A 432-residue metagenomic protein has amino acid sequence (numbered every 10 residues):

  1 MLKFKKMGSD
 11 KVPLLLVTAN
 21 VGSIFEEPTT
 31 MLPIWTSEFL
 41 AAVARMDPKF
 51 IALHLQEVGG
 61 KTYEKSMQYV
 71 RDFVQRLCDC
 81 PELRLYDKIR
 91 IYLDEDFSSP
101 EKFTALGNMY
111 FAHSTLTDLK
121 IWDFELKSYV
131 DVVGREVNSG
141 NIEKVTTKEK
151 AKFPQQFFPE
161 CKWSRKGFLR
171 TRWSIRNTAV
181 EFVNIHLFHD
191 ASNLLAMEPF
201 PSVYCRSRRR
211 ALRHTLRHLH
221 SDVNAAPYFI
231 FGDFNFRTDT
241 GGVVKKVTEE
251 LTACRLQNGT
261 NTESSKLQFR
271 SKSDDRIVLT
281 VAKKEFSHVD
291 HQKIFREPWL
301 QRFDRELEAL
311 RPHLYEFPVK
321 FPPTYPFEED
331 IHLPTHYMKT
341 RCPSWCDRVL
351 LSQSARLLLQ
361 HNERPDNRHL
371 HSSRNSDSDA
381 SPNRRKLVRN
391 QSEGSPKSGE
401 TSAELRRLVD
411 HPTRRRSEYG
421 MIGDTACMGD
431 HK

Functional and structural regions predicted by a protein language model:
M1-M109, L116-D118, G140-P159, L169 (+4 more regions): N-terminal, active-site-proximal structural segment of metallo-dependent hydrolase catalytic domains
D10-V17, M46-I51, A105-G107, K120 (+5 more regions): Core residues of folded domains in eukaryotic genome-function proteins
V21-I24, E57-G60, C78, S99-T104 (+12 more regions): Conserved beta-strand elements of beta-rich interaction domains across eukaryotes, especially beta-propellers
P28-P33, E64-Q68, W122-L126, N184-L187 (+3 more regions): Short coil/turn segments at secondary-structure boundaries
P33-E38, Q68-D79, E125-E136, L187-H189 (+1 more regions): Amphipathic alpha-helical scaffolding segments
I89, S128, P154-Q156, K162-W163 (+2 more regions): Metal-dependent phosphoester-hydrolase catalytic domains
T117-L119, L126-K127, G134, K162: Eukaryotic regulatory low-complexity N-terminal regions enriched in Ser/Thr, Pro, acidic
E181, R208-I230: His/acidic metal-ligating clusters that form di-metal
